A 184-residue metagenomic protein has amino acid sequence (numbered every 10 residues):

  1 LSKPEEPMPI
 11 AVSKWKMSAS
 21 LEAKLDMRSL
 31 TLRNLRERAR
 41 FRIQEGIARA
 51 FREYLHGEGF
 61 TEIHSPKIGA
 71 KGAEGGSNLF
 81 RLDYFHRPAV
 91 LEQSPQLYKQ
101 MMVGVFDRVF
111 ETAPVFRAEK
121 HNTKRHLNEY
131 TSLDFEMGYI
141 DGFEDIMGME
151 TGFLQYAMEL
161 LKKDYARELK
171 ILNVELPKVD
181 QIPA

Functional and structural regions predicted by a protein language model:
L1-A184: Class II aminoacyl-tRNA synthetase catalytic cores and aaRS-like
